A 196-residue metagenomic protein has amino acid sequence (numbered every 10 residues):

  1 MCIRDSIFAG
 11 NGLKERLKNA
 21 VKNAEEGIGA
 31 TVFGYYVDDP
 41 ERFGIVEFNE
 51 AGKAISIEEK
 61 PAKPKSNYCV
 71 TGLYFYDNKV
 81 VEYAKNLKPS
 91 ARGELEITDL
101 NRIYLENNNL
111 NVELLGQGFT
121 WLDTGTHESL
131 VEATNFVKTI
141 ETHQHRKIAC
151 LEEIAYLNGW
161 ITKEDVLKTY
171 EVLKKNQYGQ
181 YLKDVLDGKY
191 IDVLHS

Functional and structural regions predicted by a protein language model:
M1-E50, F75-N78, A84-L87: Conserved beta-loop-beta/alpha segment of the NTase-like Rossmann-fold superfamily that binds/positions NTPs
K22, K53-E153, E164-D165, E171: Catalytic-core segments of class I nucleotidyltransferases/pyrophosphorylases that form NMP-activated intermediates
E26, K147, Q180-K183: Juxtamembrane helix-loop transition sites at the ends of transmembrane segments in multi-pass membrane proteins
G27-I28, N109, W160, Y190: Residue-level recognition of short, well-ordered coil/turn positions that link secondary-structure elements
Y156: Metallocofactor- and cofactor-centric catalytic cores in central/energy metabolism, strongly enriched
W160-I161, V166-S196: Short, amphipathic C-terminal "tail helix"
